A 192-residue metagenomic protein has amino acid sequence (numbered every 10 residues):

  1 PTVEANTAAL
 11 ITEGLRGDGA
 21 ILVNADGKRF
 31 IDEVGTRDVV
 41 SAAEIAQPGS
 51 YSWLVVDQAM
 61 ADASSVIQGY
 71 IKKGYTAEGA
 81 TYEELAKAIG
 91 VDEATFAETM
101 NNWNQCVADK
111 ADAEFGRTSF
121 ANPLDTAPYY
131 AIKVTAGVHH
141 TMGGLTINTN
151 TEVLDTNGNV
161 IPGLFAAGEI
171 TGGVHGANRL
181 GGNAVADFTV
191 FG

Functional and structural regions predicted by a protein language model:
P1-F191: Residues forming the flavin
